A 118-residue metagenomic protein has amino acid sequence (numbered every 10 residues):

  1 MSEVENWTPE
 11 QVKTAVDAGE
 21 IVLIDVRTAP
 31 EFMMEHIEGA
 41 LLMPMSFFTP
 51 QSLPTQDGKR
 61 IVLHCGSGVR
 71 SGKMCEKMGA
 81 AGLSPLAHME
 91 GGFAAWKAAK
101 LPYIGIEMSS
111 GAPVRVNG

Functional and structural regions predicted by a protein language model:
M1-V22, A29-R60, V69-G118: Rhodanese-like catalytic fold shared by cysteine-dependent sulfurtransferases and DSP/PTP-type phosphatases
H64: Short, surface-exposed ligand- or partner-binding patches at beta-edge/loop junctions that are enriched in aromatics
